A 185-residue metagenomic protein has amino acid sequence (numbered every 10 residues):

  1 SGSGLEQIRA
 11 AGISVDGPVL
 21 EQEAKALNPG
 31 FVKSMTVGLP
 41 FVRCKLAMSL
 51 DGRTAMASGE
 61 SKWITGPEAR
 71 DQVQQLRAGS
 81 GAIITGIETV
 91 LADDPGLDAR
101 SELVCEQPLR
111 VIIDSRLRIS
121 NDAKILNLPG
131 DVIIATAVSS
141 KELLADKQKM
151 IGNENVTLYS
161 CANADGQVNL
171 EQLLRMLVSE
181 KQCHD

Functional and structural regions predicted by a protein language model:
S1-E23, L109, V138, E142: Zn2+-dependent cytidine deaminase-like catalytic core
L5, V19-S49: Proteins enriched for Cys/Gly/acidic motifs involved in redox and nucleic-acid/cofactor modification
K33-S34, R43-L50, T54-K181: Active-site ligand-binding patch in enzyme domains
C183-D185: Short acidic/polar active-site loop segments enriched in Thr and Asp
